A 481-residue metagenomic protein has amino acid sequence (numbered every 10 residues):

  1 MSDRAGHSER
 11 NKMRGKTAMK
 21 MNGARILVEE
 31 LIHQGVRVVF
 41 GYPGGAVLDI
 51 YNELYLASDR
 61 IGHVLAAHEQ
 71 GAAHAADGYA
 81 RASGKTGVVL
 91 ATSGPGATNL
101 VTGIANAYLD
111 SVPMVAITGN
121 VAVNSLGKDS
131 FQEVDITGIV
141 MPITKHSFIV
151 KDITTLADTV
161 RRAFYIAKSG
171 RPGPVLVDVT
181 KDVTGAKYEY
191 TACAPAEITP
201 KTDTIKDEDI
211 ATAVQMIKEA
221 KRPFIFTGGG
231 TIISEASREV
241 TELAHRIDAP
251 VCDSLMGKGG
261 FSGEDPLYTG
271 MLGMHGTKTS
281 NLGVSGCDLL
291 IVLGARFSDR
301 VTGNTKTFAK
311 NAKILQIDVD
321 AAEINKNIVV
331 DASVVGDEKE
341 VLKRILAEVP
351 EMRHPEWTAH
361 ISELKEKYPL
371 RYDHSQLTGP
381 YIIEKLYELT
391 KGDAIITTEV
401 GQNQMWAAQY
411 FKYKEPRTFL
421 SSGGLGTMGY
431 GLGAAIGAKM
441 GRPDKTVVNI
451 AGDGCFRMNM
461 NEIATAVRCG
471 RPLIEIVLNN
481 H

Functional and structural regions predicted by a protein language model:
R10, R14-T17, K181-E208, T212 (+1 more regions): Aromatic-enriched
K20-A105, L109-D110: N-terminal cofactor/phosphate-binding cores enriched in small/glycine residues, especially glycine-rich loops such as
A24-V28, I32, V36-R37, G45 (+3 more regions): Active-site diphosphate/adenylate-binding microenvironment
R37-V38, R81-T92, A97-T118, M141-C193 (+5 more regions): Structural signature of the thiamine diphosphate
Y42-G44, H63-H74, V89-G96, K151-D152 (+4 more regions): Active-site nucleophile and cofactor-binding loops and adjacent substrate-binding regions of central metabolic enzymes
R81, T231-L315, K414-D444, R457-M460: Glycine-rich, anion-gripping cofactor-binding loops and their flanking helix/strand elements in enzyme active sites
I117, S125-Q132, M274, N325-N327 (+4 more regions): Thiamine diphosphate
T154, Y190-A192, Q215, N311-Q402: Phosphate/pyrophosphate-binding active-site segments
